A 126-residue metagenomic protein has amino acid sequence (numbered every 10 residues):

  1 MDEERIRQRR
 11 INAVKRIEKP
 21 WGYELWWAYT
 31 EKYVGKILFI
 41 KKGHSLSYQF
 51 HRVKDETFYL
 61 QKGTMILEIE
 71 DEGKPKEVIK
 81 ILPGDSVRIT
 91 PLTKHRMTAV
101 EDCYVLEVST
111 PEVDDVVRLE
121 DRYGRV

Functional and structural regions predicted by a protein language model:
M1-K36, S45-S47, I79, R122-V126: A short, N-terminal "cap"/entry segment at the start of jelly-roll beta-barrel domains of the cupin/DSBH fold
R10-N12, I17-E18, T98-V126: Double-stranded beta-helix
V53-D71: Glycine- and acidic-residue-biased ligand/ion/polar-headgroup-sensing regions
D71-L92: Short acidic-glycine-tyrosine-enriched beta hairpin
